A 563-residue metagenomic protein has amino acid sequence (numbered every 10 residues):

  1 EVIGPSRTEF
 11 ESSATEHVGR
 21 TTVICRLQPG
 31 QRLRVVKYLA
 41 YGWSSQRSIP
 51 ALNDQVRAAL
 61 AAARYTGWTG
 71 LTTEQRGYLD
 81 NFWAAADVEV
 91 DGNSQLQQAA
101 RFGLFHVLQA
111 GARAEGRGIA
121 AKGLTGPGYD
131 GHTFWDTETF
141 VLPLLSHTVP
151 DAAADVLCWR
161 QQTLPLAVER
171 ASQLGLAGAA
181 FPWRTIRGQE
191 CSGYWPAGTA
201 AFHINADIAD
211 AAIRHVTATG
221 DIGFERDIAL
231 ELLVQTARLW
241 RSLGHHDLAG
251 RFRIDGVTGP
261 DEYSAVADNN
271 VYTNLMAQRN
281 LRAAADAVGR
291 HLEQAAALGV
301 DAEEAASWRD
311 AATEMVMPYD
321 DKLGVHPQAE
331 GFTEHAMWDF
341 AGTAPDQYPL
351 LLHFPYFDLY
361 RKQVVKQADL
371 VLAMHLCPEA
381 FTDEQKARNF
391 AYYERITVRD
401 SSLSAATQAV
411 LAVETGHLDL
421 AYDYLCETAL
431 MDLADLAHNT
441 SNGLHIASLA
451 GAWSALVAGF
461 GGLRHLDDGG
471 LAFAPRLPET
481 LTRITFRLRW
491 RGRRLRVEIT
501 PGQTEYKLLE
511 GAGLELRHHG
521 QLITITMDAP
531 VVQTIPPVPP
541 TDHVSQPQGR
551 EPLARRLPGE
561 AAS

Functional and structural regions predicted by a protein language model:
E1-Y129, P355-D358, T541-S563: Acidic/polar, glycine-enriched structural segments that form the non-catalytic walls/loops of the carbohydrate-binding
S45-P50, A86-V90, H147, D151 (+2 more regions): Inter-helical turn/loop segments and adjacent helix faces that build the functional surface of alpha-helical bundle
Q95-F102, L157-E190, A218-L275, A295-T333: Active-site acid/base region of carbohydrate-active enzymes
G111-G118, Y129-W135, A171, R241-Q278 (+2 more regions): Aromatic-lined, polymer-binding surfaces characteristic of secreted/periplasmic polysaccharide-degrading enzymes
G111-T125, D151-V216, I222-D227, W240-R253 (+3 more regions): Helix-terminus loop motifs that line ligand-binding clefts
A121-H132, G175-G198, R251-N270, H326-T343 (+3 more regions): Carbohydrate-binding/catalytic loop surfaces
T133-T163, D227, G289, V300-S441 (+1 more regions): Active-site core of glycosidic bond-cleaving carbohydrate-active enzymes
F140, G188, A200-A201, H246 (+6 more regions): C-terminal capping/lid segments that line or modulate ligand- or cofactor-binding pockets
